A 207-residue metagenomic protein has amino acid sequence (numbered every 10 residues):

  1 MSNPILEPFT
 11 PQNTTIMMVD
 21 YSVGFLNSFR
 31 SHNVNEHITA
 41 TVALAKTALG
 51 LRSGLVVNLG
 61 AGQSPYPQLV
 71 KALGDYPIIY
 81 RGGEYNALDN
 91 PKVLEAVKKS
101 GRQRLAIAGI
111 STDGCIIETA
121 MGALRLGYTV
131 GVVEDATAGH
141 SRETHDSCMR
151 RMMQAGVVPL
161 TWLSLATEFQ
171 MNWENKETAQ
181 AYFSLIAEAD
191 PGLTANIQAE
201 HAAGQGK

Functional and structural regions predicted by a protein language model:
M1-G83, E95-K99, T129-V132, D146-M153 (+2 more regions): Active-site acidic carboxylates
V42, P91, D113-I117: Glycine-rich phosphate-binding loop at the start of an alpha helix
G62, T137-A138, A166: Conserved beta-strand edge residues that scaffold enzyme active sites
Q68, K92, E118-G122: A short acidic, amphipathic alpha-helical/loop segment
G82-N86, D135-A138: Short, acidic/turn-prone active-site loops that include or flank metal/cofactor- and phosphate-binding residues
E84-D89, S164-M171: A short acidic, often aromatic-flanked loop/helix-cap motif at beta-alpha or helix-coil junctions that lines enzyme
A87-K92, H140-T144: Short, charged, surface-exposed secondary-structure boundary motifs
R104-W162: A contiguous pocket-lining binding segment that forms or flanks enzyme active sites
